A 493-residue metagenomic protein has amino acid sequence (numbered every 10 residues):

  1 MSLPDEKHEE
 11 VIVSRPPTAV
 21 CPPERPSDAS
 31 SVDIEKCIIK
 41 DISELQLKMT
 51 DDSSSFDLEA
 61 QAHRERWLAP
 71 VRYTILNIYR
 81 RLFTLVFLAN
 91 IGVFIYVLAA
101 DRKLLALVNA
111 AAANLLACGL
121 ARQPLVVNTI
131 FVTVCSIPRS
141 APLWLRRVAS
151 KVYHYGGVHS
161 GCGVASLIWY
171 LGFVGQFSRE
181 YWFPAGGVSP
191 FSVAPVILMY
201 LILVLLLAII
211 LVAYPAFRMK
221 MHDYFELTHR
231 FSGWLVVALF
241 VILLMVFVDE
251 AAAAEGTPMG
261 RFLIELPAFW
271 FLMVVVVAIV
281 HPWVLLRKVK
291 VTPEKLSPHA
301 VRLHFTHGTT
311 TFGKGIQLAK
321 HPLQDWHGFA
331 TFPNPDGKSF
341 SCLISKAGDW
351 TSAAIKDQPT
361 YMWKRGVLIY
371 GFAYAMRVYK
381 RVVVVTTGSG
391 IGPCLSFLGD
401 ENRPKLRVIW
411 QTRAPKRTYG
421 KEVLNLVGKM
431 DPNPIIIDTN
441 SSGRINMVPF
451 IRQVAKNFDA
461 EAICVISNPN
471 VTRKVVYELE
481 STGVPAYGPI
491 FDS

Functional and structural regions predicted by a protein language model:
M1-S493: FNR-like FAD-binding dehydrogenase module
